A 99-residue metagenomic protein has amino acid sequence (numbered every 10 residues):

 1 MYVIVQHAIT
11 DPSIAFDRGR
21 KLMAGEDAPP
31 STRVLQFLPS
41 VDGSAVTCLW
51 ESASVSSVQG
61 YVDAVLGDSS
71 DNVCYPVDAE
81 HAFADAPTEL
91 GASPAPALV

Functional and structural regions predicted by a protein language model:
M1-A45, A53-S57, Y61, V77-V99: Short S/T/G/P-rich N-terminal loop/turn motif that feeds into the first structured element of a domain
E26-D27, V65-V73: A common structural junction motif
